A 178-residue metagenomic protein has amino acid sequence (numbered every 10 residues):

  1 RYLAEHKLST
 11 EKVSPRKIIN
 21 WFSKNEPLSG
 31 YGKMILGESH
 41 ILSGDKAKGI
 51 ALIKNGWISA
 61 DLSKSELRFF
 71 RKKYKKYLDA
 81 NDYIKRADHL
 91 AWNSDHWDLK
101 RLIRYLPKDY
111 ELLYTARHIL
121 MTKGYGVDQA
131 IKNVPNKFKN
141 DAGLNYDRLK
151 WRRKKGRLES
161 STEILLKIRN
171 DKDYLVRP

Functional and structural regions predicted by a protein language model:
R1-P178: Alpha-helical solenoid repeat scaffolds
